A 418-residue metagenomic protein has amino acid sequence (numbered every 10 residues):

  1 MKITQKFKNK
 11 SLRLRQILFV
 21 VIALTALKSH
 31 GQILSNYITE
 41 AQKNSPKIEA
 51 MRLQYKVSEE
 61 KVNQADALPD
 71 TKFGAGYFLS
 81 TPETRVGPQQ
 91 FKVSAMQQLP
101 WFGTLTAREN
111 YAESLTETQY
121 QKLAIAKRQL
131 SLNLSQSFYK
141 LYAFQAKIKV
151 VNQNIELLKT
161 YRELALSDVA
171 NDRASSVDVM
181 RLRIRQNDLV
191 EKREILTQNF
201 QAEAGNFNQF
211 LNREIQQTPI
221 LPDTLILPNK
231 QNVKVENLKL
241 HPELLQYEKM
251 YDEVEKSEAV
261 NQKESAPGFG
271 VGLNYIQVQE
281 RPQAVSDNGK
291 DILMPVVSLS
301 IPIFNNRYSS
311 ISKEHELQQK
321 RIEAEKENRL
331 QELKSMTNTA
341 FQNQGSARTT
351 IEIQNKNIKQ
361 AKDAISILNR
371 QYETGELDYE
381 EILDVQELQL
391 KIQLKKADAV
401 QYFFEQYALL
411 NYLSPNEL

Functional and structural regions predicted by a protein language model:
M1-I38, Q42-S45, F403, E417-L418: Bacterial Sec-dependent N-terminal signal peptides
K2, K6-N9, Q129-P242, D252-V254 (+3 more regions): Periplasmic alpha-helical coiled-coil/stalk elements that build and connect Gram-negative outer-membrane
S29-K72, L99, A107, R173-V177 (+5 more regions): Bacterial Sec-pathway N-terminal export signals of envelope proteins
A50-V62, A126, L130-K149, T160 (+5 more regions): Amphipathic alpha-helical coiled-coil segments
T71-P88, Q98-I125, L245, E264-L293 (+2 more regions): Small/polar (Gly/Ser/Thr/Ala-rich) solvent-exposed segments that form structured loops/beta-strands/short helices used
V93, P295-V297: Membrane-embedded beta-strands of outer-membrane beta-barrel proteins, especially the hydrophobic/small aromatic
E113, S176-I184, K313, Y379-E387: Short, charged, amphipathic alpha-helical segments
N206-E214, V260, S265, A408-L418: Long amphipathic alpha-helical coiled-coil segments
